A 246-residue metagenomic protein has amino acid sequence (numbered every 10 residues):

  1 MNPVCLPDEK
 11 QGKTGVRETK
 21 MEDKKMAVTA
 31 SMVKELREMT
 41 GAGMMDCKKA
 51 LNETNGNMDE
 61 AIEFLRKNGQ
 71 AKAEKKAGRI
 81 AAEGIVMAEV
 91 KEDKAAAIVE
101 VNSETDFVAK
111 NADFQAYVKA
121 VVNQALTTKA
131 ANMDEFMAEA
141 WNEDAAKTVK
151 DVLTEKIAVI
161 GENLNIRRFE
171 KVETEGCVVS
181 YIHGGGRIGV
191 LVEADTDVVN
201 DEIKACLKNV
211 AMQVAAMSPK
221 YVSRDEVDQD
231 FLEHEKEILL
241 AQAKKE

Functional and structural regions predicted by a protein language model:
E9-K10, E22-E246: N-terminal assembly/interaction segments in proteins that build large macromolecular machines
G12-G15: Residue-identity detector for glycine
E18: NTP-dependent nucleotidyl-transfer catalytic core
